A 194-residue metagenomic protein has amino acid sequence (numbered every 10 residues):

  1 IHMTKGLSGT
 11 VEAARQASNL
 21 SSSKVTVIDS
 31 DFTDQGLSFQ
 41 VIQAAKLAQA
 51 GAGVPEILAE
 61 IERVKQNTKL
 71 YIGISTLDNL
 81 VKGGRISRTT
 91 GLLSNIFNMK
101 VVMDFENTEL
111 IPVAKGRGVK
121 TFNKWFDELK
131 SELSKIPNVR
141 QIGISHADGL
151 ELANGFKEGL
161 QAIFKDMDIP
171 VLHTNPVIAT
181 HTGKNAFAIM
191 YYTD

Functional and structural regions predicted by a protein language model:
I1-K5: Acidic beta-strand-to-loop metal/phosphate-binding motif
T10-T26, T33-D194: Mixed-charge interfacial surface used for oligomerization/domain docking and macromolecular partner engagement
